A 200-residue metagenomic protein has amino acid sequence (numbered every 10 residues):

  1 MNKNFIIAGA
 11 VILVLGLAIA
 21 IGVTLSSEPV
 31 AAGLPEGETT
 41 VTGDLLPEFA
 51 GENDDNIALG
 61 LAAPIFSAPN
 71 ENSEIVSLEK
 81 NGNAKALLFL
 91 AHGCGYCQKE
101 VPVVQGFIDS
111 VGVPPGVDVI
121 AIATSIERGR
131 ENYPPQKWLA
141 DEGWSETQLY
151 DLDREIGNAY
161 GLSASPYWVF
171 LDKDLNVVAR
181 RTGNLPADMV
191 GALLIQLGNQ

Functional and structural regions predicted by a protein language model:
M1-A63: N-terminal targeting signals for export/organelle localization
I57-A58, I65-A86: A short beta-strand-turn-helix
A62, N83, S163-S165: Short, small/polar residue-rich loop motifs at catalytic or cofactor-binding pockets
V76-Q98, V104: Short active-site neighborhood of thiol/selenol oxidoreductases, capturing the structured segment around
A86-L87, V119, W168: Hydrophobic beta-strand anchors of alpha/beta hydrolase catalytic cores
Q98-E142, L152-A159: Structural microenvironment flanking redox-active thiols in thiol-disulfide oxidoreductases
A140-W144, L152-G198: Thiol/disulfide oxidoreductase modules built on the thioredoxin-like
